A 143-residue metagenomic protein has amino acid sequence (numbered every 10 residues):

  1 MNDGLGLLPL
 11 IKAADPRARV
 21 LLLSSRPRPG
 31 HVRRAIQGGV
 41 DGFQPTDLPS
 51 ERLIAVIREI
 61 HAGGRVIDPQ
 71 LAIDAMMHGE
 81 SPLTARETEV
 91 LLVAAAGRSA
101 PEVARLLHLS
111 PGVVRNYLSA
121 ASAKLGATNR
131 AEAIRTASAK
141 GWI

Functional and structural regions predicted by a protein language model:
M1-D3, D15, R98: Hydrophobic residue at a beta-alpha junction that N-caps the helix immediately following a catalytic beta-strand/loop
D3, R28-H31: Alpha4-beta5-alpha5 switch/output surface of CheY-like receiver
L5-R17: Short amphipathic alpha-helix used as the core "switch/output" element in two-component signaling
K12, R33-Q37, R58, S122 (+2 more regions): Alpha4-beta5-alpha5 "output face"
A14, R26-P27, G112: Short, conserved "switch-loop" micro-motifs in signal-transduction and mechanochemical regulators
H31-L91, W142: Short, flexible helix-to-coil linker/hinge segments that flank and couple to helix-turn-helix
S99-E132: Recognition helix of helix-turn-helix DNA-binding domains
